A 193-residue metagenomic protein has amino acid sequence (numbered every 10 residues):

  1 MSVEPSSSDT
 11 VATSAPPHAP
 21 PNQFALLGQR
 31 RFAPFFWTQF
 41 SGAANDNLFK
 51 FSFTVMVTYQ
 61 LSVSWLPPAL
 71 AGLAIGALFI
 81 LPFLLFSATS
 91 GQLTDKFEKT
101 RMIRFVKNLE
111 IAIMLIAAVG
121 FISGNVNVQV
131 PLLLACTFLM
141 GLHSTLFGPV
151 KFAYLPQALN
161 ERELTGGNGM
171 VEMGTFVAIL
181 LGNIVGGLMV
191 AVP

Functional and structural regions predicted by a protein language model:
S2-P193: Alpha-helical transmembrane-bundle signature of multi-pass membrane transport and export proteins
